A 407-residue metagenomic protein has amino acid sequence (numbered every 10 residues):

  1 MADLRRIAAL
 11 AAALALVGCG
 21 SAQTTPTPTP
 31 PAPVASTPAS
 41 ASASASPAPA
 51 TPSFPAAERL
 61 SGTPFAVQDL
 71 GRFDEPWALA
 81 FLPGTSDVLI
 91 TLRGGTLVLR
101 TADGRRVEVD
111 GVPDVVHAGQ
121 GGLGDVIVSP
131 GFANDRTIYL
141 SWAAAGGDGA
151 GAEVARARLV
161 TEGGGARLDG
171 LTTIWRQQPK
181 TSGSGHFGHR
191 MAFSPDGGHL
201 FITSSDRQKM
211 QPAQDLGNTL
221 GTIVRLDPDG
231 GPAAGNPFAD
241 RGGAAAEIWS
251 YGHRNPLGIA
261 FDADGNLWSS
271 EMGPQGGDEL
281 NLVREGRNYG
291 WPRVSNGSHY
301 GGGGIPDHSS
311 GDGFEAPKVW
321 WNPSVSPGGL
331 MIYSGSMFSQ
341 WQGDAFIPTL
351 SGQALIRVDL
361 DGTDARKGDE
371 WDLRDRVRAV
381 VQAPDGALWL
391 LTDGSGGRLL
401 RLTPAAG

Functional and structural regions predicted by a protein language model:
M1-A8: Bacterial N-terminal signal peptides that target proteins for export
L16-G18: C-terminal motif of bacterial Sec signal peptides marking the signal peptidase cleavage site
G20-P26, A39-Q211, N266-G273, P323-T363 (+1 more regions): Acidic, Gly/Ser/Thr-rich repeat motifs that build Ca2+-stabilized beta-propeller blades
T96, F201-Q208, L216, E279-L282 (+4 more regions): Beta-propeller blade termini and top-face loops
V107-G121, D169-H186, P228-W249, P292-N322: Surface-exposed loop and turn segments in beta-propeller and other repeat-based domains that flank or scaffold
E153-G163, L216-P228, V283-R284: Beta-propeller blade signature
A244-E279: Repeat-solenoid scaffold signature
H253, D364-P384: Conserved blade-ending motifs and adjacent loop-strand segments that build the rim/top face of beta-propeller domains
